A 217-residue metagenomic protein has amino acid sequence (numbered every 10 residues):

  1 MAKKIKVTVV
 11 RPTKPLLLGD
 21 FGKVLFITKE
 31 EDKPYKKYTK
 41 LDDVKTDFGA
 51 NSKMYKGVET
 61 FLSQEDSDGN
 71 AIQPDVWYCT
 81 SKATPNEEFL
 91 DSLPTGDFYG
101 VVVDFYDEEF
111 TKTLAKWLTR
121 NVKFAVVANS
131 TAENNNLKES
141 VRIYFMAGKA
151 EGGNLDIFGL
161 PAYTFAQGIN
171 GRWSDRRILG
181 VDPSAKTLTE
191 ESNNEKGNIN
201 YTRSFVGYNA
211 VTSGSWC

Functional and structural regions predicted by a protein language model:
M1-C217: Surface-exposed assembly/interface segments
